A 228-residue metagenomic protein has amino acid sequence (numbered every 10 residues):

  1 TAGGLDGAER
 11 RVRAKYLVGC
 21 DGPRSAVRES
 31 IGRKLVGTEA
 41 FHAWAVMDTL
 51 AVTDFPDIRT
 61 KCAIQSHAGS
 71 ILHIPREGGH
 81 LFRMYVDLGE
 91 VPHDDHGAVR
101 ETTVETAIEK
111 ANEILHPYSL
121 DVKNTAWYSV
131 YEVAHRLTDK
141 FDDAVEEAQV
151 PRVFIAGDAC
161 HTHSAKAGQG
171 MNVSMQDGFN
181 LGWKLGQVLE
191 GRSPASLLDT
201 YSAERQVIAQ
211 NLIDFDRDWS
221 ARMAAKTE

Functional and structural regions predicted by a protein language model:
T1-E228: Core Rossmann-like FAD-binding/catalytic domain of the broad FAD-dependent monooxygenase superfamily
